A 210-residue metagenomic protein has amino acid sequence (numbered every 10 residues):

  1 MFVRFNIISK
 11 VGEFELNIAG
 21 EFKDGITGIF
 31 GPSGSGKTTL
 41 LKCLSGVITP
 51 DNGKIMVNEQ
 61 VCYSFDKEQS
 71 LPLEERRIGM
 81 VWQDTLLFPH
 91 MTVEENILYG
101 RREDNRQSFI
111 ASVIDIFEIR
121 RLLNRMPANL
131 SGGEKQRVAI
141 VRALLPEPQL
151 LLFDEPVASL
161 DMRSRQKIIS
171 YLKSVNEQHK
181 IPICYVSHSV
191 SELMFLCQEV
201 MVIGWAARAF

Functional and structural regions predicted by a protein language model:
Q60-F65, N105-L122, K173-S174: Conserved ABC ATPase "signature" region
C62-G79: ABC ATPase NBD coupling module
M126-L130, E134: Conserved ABC ATPase signature
I140: Hydrophobic anchor residue at the start of the ABC signature
L145-Q149: A short, proline-enriched helix->beta-strand linker immediately N-terminal to the Walker B motif in ABC-type P-loop
L151-E155: Catalytic Walker B motif of ABC-type/P-loop ATPase nucleotide-binding domains
K180-V186: Conserved H-loop
